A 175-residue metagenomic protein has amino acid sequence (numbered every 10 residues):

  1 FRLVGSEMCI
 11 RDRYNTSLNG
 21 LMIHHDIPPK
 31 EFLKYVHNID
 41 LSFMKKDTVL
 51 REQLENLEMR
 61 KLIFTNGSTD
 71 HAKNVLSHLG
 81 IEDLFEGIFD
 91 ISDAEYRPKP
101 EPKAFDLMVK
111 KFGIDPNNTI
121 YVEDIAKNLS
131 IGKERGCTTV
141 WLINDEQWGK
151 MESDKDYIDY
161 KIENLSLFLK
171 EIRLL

Functional and structural regions predicted by a protein language model:
F1-G5, C9-I10: Single conserved hydrophobic/aromatic residue that forms the stacking wall/gate of nucleotide- or nucleobase-binding
V4, S42-K45, E82: Generic, ordered loop/turn and secondary-structure boundary motif
S6-E7, H25-V36, D83-L84, P116-N117: Short, surface-exposed acidic
E7, S42, R60-K61, D93-A94 (+1 more regions): A generic structural signal for short
R13: Polybasic, low-complexity RNA-engagement segments
T16-H25, P29-I63, S68-K73, P102: Short, acidic loop-to-helix structural element flanking the phosphoryl-transfer center in phosphate-processing enzymes
E55, T69, K73-L175: Asp-based, Mg2+/Mn2+-dependent phosphohydrolase catalytic module
